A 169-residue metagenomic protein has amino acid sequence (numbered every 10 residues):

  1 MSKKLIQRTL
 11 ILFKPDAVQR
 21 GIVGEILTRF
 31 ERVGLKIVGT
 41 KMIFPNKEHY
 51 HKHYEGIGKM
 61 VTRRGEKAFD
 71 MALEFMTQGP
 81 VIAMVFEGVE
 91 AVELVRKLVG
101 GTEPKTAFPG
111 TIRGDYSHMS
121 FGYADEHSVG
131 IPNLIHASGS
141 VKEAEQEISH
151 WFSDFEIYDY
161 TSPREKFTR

Functional and structural regions predicted by a protein language model:
M1-R169: Non-catalytic terminal and connector segments of soluble metabolic enzymes
